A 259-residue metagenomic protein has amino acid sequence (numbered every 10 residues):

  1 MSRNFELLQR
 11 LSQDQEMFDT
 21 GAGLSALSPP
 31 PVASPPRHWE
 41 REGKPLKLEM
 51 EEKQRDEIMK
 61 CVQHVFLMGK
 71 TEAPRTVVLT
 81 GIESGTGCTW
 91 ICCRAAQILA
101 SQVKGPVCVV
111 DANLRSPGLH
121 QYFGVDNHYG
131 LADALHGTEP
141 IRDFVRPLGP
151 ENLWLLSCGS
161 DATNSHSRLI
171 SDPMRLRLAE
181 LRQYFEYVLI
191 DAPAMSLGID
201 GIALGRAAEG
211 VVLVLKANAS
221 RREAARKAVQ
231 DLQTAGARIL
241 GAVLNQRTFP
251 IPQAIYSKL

Functional and structural regions predicted by a protein language model:
M1-L259: P-loop NTP-binding module
